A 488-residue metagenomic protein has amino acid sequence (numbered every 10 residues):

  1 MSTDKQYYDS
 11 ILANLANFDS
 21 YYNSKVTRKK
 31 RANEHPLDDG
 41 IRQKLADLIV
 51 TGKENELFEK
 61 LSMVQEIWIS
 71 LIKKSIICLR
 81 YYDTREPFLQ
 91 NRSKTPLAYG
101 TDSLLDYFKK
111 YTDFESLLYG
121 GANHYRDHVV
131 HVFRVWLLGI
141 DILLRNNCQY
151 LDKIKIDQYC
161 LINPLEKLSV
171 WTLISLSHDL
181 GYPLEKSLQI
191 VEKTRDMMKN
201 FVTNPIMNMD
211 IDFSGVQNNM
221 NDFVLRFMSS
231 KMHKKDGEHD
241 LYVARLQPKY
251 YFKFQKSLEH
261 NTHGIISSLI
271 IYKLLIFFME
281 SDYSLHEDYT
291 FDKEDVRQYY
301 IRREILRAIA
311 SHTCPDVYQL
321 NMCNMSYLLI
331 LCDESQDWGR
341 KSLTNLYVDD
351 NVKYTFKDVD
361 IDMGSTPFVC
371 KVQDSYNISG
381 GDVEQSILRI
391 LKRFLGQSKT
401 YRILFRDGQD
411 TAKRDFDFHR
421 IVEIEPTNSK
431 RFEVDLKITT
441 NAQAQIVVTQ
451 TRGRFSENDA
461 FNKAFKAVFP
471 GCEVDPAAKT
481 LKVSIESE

Functional and structural regions predicted by a protein language model:
S2-K110, C332-S335, G339, L343-E488: C-terminal effector/catalytic modules and regulatory tails appended to multi-domain proteins
H35-D38, R42-E59, M63-E86, F114 (+3 more regions): Alpha-helical phosphate/pyrophosphate-handling elements in metalloenzyme active cores
T95-F108, L138-D141, C148, R302-R307: Acidic/polar, low-complexity linker and loop regions
T101-S116, K234-Q247: Active-site-adjacent bridging/hinge elements
G121, R126-V129, P183-E185, I270 (+1 more regions): Broad hydrophobic/π-residue packing in well-ordered secondary structure
F133, N261, I265, L269 (+1 more regions): Short, well-ordered alpha-helical segments
L161-K357: Divalent metal-dependent catalytic cores for phosphoryl transfer on phosphate-bearing substrates
